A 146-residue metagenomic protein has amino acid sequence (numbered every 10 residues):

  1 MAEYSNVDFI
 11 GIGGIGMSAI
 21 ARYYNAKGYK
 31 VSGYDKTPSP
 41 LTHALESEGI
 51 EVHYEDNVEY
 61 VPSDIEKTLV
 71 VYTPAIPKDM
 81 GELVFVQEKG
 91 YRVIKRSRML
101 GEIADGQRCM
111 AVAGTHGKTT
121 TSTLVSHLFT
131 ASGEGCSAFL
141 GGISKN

Functional and structural regions predicted by a protein language model:
M1-L41, L45-I50, E66, V70 (+1 more regions): ATP-dependent carboxylate-amine ligase
Y23-A26, E46, E59-S63, P74-N146: Phosphate-binding loop of NTP-binding sites
E51-E55: Conserved SAM-binding strand-loop segment of SAM-dependent methyltransferases
